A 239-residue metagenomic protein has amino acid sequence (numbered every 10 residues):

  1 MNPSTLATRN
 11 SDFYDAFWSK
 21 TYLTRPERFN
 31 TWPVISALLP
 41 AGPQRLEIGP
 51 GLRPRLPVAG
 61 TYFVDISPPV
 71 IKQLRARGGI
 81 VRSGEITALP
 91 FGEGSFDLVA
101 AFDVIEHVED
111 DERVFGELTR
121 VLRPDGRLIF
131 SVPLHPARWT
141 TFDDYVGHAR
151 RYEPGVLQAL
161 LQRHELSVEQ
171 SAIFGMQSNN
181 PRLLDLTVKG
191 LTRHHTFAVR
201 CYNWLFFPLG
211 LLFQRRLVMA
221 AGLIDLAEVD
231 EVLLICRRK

Functional and structural regions predicted by a protein language model:
M1-G94, L98-F102, F115, A172-F174 (+3 more regions): Conserved N-terminal segment of class I S-adenosyl-L-methionine
T5-F29, E109-E117, V121, R127-I235: S-adenosyl-L-methionine-dependent methyltransferase catalytic module, highlighting the catalytic core
E93-D97, D110, P124: Active-site acidic short loop of glycosyltransferases
F102-I105, S131: Residues lining the SAM
R238-K239: Generic C-terminal helix-cap and adjacent flexible tail
